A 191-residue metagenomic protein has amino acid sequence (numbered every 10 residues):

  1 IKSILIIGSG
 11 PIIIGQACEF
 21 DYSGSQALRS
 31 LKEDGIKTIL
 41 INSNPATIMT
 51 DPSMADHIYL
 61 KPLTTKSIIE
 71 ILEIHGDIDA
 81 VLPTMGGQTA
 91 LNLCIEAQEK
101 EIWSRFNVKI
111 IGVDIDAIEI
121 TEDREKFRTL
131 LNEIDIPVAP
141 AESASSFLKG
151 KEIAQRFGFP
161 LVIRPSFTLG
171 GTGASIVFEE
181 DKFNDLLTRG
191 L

Functional and structural regions predicted by a protein language model:
I1-L191: N-terminal beta-alpha lobe that positions the nucleotide/phosphoryl donor in ATP/NTP-coupled carboxylate activation
